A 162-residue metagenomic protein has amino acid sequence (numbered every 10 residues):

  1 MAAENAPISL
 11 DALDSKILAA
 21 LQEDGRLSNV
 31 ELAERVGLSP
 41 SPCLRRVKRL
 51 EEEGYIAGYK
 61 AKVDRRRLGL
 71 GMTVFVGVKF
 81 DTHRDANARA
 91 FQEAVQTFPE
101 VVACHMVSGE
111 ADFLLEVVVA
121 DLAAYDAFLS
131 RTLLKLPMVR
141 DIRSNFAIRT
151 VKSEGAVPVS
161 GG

Functional and structural regions predicted by a protein language model:
M1-G162: A compositional/biophysical signature of low hydrophobicity enriched in polar/charged and small residues
